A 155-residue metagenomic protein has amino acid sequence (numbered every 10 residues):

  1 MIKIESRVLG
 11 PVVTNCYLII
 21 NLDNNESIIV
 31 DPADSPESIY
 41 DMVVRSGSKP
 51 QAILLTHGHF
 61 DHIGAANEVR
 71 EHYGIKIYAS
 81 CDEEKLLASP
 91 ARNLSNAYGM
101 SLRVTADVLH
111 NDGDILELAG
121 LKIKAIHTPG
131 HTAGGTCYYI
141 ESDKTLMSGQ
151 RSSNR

Functional and structural regions predicted by a protein language model:
M1, V13, L102-V104, H110 (+1 more regions): Residues that act as N-cap/strand-start positions at coil-to-secondary-structure junctions
M1-S46, C137-Q150: Conserved beta-strand hairpin/beta-sheet module of binuclear metal-dependent hydrolase folds, prominently
E5-V8, I20, N111, E117 (+1 more regions): Residue-level detector of conserved, well-ordered beta-strand and adjacent loop positions that form binding/recognition
R7-L9, G99, T105-D107, H127-P129: Short Gly/Pro-enriched turn/cap motifs at secondary-structure boundaries
Y17, A88-A91, G120, Y138: Short, well-ordered secondary-structure micro-motifs
V30, Q51-G58, I77-S80, I126-G130 (+1 more regions): Active-site neighborhood of phospho(di)ester-bond hydrolases with catalytic His/Asp-centered motifs
S35-L118: Active-site HxH/HxHxD metal-binding segment of metal-dependent hydrolases
L121-R155: Metallo-beta-lactamase
